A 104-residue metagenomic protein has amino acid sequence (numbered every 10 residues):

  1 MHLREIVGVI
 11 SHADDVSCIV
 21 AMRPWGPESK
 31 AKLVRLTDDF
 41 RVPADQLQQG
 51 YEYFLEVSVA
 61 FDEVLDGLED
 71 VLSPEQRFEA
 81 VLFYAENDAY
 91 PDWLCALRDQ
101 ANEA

Functional and structural regions predicted by a protein language model:
M1-D39, P43: Extended, charge-biased low-complexity segments that typically form long amphipathic alpha-helices/coiled-coils
H2, P91-A104: Non-catalytic accessory regions used for complex assembly or targeting
L33-L97: Amphipathic protein-protein interaction modules
